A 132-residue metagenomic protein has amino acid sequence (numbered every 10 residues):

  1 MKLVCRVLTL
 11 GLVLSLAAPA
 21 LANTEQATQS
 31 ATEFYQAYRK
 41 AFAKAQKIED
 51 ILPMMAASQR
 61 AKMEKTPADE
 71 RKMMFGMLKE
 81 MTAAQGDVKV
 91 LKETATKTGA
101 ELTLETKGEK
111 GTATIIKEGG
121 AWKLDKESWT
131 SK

Functional and structural regions predicted by a protein language model:
M1-T9: Bacterial N-terminal signal peptides that target proteins for export
A17-P19: N-terminal signal peptide c-region/cleavage motif recognized by signal peptidases
N23-Q26: Boundary of Sec targeting at the N-terminus
Q29-E33, A37-K44, I48-E93: Short solvent-exposed beta->alpha transition segments
T94-T98: Ser/Thr- and Asn-enriched, surface-exposed coil loops between beta-strands
A100-K107: Short beta-strand segments that buttress and anchor functional surface loops
K110-K132: Short beta-strand edge/turn micro-motifs at domain boundaries
